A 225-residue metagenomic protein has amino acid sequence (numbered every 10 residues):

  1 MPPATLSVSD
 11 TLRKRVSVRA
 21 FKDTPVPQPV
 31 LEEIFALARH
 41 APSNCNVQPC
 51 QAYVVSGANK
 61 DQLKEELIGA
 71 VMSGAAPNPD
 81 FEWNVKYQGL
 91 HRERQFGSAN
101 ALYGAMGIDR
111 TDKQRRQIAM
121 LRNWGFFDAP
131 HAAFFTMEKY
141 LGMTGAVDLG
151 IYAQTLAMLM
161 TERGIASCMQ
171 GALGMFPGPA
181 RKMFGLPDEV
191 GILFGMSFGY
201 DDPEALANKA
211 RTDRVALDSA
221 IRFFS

Functional and structural regions predicted by a protein language model:
M1-S225: Acidic, surface-exposed loops and disordered segments
